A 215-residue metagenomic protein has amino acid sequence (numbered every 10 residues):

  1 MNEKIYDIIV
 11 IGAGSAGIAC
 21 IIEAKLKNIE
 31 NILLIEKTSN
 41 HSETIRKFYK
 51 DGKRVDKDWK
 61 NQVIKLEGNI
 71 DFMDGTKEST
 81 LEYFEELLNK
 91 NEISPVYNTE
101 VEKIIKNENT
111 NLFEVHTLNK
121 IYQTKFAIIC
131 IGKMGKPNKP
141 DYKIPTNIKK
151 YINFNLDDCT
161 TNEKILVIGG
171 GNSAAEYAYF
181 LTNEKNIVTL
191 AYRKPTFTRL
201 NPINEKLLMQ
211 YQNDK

Functional and structural regions predicted by a protein language model:
M1, I131-E184, V188: Glycine-rich dinucleotide-binding loop and its adjacent helix/turn
K4-L33, L166-V167, N172-T182: N-terminal Rossmann-like FAD-binding beta1-loop-alpha1 element of flavoenzymes
I9-I11, K25-R46, V188-T198: Glycine-rich FAD pyrophosphate-binding loop
I9-I11, V115, I121-M134, I168: Short hydrophobic core segments
A16, S39-N40, M134-K136, S173 (+1 more regions): Conserved Rossmann-like nucleotide-cofactor binding loop
E43-Y83: Glycine-rich active-site loop/strand segments that organize a redox cofactor
T44-I45, L66, T160-E163, R199-I203: Short, charged, surface-exposed secondary-structure boundary motifs
E82, K90-E108, L112-V115, Y122 (+1 more regions): A Rossmann-like FAD-binding core segment of flavoenzymes
